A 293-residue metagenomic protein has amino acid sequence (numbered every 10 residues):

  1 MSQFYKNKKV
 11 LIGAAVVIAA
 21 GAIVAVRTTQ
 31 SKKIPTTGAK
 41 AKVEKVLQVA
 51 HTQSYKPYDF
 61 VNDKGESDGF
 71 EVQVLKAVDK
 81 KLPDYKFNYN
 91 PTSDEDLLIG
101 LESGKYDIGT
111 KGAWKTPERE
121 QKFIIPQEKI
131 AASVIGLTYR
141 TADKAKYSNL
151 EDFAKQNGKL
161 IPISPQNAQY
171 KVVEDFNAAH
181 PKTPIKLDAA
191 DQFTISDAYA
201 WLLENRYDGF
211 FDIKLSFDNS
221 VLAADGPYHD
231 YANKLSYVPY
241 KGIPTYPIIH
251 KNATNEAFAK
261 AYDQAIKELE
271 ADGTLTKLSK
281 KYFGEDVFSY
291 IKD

Functional and structural regions predicted by a protein language model:
V24-V26, Y85-N88, S164-A189, D263-D293: Ligand-binding clefts/hinges and TM-proximal coupling segments of bilobed small-molecule sensing domains
P35-A113, D272: Extracytoplasmic small-molecule ligand-binding "clamshell" domains of the periplasmic binding protein/Venus flytrap
Q53, A131-G136, D225-D263, E285-D293: Periplasmic-binding protein-like
Q53-K56, K64-D79, G136-T194, L215-S216: Bilobed "Venus flytrap"/periplasmic-binding protein-like clamshell domains and structurally analogous long
V72-L82, T141-K144, E151, K159-P162 (+2 more regions): Extended ligand-binding regions for polar small-molecule ligands
K76, N88-F153: Acidic, polar ligand-binding/catalytic clefts
N88-I99, L187-E204, S216: Short helix-initiation/N-cap motifs at beta->coil->alpha
D96, E102, G112-K122, V172-D175 (+1 more regions): A ligand-binding cleft/hinge motif common to bilobed small-molecule-binding domains
